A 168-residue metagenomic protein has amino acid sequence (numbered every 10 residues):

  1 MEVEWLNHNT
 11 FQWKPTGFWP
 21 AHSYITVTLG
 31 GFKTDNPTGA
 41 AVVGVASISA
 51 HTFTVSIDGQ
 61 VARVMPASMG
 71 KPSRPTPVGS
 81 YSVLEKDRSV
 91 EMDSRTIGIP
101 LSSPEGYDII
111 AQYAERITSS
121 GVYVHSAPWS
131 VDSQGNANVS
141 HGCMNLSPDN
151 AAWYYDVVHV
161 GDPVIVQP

Functional and structural regions predicted by a protein language model:
M1-V42: Acidic, low-complexity Ser/Thr/Gly/Pro-rich repeat segments typical of extracellular/periplasmic and surface-exposed
L6-H8, T16-F18, G30-F32, S49-H51 (+6 more regions): Solvent-exposed coil/turn segments that connect beta secondary-structure elements in extracytoplasmic/periplasmic
N36-Q60, P75-V78: Low-complexity, Pro/Ser/Thr- and charge-rich linker/hinge segments at domain boundaries
A40-V42, K71-V78, S94-P168: Exported/periplasmic cell-wall-interacting domains
F53, V83, E115: Conserved hydrophobic/aromatic pocket- or pore-lining residues that grip, position, or stack substrates in active sites
V64-P66, S80: Residue-level detector of high-confidence beta-strand sites
Y81-R95: Short, solvent-exposed cationic patches
